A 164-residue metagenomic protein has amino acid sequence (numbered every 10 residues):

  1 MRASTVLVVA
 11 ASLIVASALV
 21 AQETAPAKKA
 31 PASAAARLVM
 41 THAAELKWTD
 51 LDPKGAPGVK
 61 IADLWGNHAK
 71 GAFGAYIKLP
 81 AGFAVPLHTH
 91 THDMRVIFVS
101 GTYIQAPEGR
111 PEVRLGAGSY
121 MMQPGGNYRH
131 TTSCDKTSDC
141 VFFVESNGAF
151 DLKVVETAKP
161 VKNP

Functional and structural regions predicted by a protein language model:
M1-V9: Bacterial N-terminal signal peptides that target proteins for export
V8-A18: Bacterial N-terminal signal peptides
Q22-F73, T157-P164: A short, N-terminal "cap"/entry segment at the start of jelly-roll beta-barrel domains of the cupin/DSBH fold
A69, E108-N127: Short acidic-glycine-tyrosine-enriched beta hairpin
F73-H90, M122-N127: Conserved short histidine dyad/triad with adjacent acidic residue
P80-F83, H90-G109: Glycine- and acidic-residue-biased ligand/ion/polar-headgroup-sensing regions
V85-L87, I104-A106, R129-K136: Short beta-strand His + acidic residue motifs that chelate non-heme Fe in jelly-roll/DSBH and cupin folds
G125-F150: Ligand-binding loop in jelly-roll beta-barrel domains
